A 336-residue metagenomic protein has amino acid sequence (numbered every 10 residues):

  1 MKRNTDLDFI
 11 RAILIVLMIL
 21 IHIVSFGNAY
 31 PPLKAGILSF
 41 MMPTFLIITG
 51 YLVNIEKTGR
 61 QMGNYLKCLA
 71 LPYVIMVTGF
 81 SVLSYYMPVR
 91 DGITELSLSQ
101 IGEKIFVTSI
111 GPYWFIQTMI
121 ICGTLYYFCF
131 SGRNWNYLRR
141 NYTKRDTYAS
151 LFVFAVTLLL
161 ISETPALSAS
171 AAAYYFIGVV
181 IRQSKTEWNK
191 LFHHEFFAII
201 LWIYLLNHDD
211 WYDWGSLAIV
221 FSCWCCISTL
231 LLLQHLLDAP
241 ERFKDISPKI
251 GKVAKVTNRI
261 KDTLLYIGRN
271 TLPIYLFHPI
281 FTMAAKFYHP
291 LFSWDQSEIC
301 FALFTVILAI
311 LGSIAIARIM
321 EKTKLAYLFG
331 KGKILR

Functional and structural regions predicted by a protein language model:
M1-R336: Alpha-helical transmembrane segments and their immediate juxtamembrane cytosolic regions
